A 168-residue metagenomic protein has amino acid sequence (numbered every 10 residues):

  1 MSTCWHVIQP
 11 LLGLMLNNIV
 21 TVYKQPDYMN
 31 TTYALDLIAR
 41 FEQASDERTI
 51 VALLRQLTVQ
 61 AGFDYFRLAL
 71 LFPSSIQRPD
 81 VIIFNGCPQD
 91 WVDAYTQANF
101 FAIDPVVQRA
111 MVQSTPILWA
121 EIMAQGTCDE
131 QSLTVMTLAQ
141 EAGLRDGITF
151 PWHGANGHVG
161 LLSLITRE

Functional and structural regions predicted by a protein language model:
L14-R40: Signal-transmission linkers at sensory-effector interfaces
L35, A39, E47-V59, M136: Short amphipathic alpha-helical segments
R55-T58, F63-I76: Short, hydrophobic-rich beta-strand element in sensory/regulatory alpha-beta domains
L70-A94: GAF sensory/regulatory domain recognition with acknowledged cross-activation on helical regulatory dimers
G86-E130, T137-Q140: Regulatory sensory and allosteric helical modules in signal-transduction proteins and certain transcription factors
D146-W152: Short hydrophobic beta-strand micro-motif common in sensory/regulatory domains
H153-L162: Short hydrophobic/glycine-rich mini-motifs in sensory/regulatory modules that couple input to downstream signaling
L162-E168: Short beta-strand-to-loop transition segments that serve as allosteric relay/switch motifs in sensory/regulatory domains
